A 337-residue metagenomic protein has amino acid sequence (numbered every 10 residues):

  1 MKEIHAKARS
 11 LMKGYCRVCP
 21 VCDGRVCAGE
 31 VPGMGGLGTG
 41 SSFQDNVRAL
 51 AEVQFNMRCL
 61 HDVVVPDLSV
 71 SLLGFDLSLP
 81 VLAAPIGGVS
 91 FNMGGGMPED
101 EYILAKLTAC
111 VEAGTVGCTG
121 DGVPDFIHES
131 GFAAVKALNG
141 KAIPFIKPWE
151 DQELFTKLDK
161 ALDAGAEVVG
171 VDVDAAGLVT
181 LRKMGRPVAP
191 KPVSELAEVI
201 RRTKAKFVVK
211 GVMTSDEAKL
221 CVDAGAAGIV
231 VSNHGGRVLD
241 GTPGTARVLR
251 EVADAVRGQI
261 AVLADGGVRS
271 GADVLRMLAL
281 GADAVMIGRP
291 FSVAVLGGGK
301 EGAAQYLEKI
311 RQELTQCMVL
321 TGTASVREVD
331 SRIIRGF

Functional and structural regions predicted by a protein language model:
K2-S78, V329: An N-cap/entry alpha-helix motif that binds or orients negatively charged groups
L37-D45, E101, A105, Q152 (+8 more regions): Conserved active-site and cofactor/substrate-binding residues in soluble primary-metabolism enzymes
S42-H128: N-terminal functional module of multi-domain proteins
M93, C118-G120, I143-W149, R182-P187: Flexible, glycine/proline-enriched loop segments at strand-loop-helix junctions that form or flank small-ligand binding
T108, A137, W149-A264, G271-A294 (+2 more regions): Alpha/beta enzyme core
I127-E153: Long, hydrophobic, well-ordered secondary-structure blocks that form the structural core and pocket-lining surfaces
S292-G302: Short beta-alpha connecting loops at secondary-structure transitions that line or flank enzyme active sites
E313-F337: Charged C-terminal helix
